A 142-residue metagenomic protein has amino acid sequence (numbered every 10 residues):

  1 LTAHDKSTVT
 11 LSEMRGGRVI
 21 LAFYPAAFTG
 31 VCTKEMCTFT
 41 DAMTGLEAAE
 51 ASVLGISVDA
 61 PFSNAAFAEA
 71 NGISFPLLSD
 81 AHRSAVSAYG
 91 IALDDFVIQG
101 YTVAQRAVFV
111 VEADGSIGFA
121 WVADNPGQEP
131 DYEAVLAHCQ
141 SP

Functional and structural regions predicted by a protein language model:
L1-P142: Chalcogenol-based redox active-site neighborhoods
